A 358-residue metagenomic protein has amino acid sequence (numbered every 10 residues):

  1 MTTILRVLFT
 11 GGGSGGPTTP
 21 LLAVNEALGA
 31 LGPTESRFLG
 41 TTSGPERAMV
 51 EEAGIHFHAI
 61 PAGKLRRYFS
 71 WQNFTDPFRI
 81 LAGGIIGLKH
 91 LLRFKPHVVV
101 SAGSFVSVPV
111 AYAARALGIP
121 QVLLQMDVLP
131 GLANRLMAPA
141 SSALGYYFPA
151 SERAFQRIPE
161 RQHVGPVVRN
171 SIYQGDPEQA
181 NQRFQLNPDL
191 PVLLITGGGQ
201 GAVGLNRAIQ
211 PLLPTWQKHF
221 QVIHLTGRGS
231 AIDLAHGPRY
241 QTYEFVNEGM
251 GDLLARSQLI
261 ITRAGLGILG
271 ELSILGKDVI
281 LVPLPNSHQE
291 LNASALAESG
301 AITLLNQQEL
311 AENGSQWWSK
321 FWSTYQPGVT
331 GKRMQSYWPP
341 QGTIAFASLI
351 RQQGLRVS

Functional and structural regions predicted by a protein language model:
I4-G12, G29, T34-R79, V164-G165 (+1 more regions): Conserved nucleotide-sugar phosphate-binding/catalytic loop shared by glycosyltransferases and other
P17-G29: Short amphipathic alpha-helix
G44, M49-A53, Q179-Q182, L186-T262 (+4 more regions): Donor-nucleotide binding loops and adjacent catalytic segments primarily of GT-B fold Leloir glycosyltransferases
G44-A48, V98-L117: An aromatic- and histidine-rich active-site surface loop
I55, I119-P120, Q258-L259, L275-L284 (+1 more regions): Structural loop-to-beta junction motif characteristic of Rossmann-like glycosyltransferase folds
F69-V98: An amphipathic, basic-hydrophobic alpha-helix
R115-E178: Active-site-proximal region of nucleotide-activated glycan assembly enzymes, centered on histidine/acidic-rich loops
T303, Q308-Y337, R356-V357: Conserved donor-nucleotide binding/catalytic region of nucleotide-linked donor-dependent transferases
